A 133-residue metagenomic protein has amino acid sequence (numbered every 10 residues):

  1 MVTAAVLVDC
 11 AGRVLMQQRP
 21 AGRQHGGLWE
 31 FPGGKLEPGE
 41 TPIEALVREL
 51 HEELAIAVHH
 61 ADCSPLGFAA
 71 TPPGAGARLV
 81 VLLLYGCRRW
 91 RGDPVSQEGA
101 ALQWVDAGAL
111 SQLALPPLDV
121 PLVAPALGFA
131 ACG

Functional and structural regions predicted by a protein language model:
M1-V14, K35: Conserved N-terminal beta-strand and adjoining loop/helix that marks the start of the Nudix/MutT-like hydrolase domain
D9, G67-D93, Q103: Active-site-adjacent beta-strand/loop module that shapes the phosphate/pyrophosphate-binding cleft
R13-E52: Conserved Nudix-box catalytic region and its N-terminal flanking loop in Nudix hydrolases and closely related
A57-G67: A short coil-to-beta-strand element that immediately follows conserved catalytic motifs
L84-G86, P94-A126: NUDIX/MutT-family hydrolases
L127-G133: Generic C-terminal helix-cap and adjacent flexible tail
